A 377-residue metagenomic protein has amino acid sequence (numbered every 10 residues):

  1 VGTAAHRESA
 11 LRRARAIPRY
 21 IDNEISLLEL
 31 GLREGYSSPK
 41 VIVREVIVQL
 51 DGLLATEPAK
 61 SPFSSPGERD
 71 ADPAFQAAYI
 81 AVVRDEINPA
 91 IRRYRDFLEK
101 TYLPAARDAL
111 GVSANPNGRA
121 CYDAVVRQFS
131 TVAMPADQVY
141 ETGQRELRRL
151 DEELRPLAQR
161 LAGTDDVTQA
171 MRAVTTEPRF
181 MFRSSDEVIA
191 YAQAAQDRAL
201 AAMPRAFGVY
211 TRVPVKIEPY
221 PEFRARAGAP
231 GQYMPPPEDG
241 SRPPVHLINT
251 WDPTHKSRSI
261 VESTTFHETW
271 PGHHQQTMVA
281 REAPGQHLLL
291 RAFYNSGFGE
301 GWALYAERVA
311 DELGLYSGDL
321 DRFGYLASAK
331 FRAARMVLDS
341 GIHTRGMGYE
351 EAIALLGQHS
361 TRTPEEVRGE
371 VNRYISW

Functional and structural regions predicted by a protein language model:
V1-W377: N-terminal maturation segment of proteins
